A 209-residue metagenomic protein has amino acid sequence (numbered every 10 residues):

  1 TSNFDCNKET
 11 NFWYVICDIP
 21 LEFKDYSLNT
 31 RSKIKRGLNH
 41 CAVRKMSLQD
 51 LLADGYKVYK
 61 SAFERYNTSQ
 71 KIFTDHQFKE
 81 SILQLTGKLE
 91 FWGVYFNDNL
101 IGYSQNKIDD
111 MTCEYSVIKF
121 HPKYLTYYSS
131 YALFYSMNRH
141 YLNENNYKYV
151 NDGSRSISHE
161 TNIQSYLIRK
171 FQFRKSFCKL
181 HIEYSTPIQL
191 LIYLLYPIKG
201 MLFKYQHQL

Functional and structural regions predicted by a protein language model:
T1-N7, I16-T126, Y141: A conserved beta-strand-loop-helix scaffold within acyl/acetyltransferase catalytic domains
S2-K35, Y149, G153-L209: Terminal substrate-recognition subdomain of acyl/acetyltransferases
L52, Y56-K60, Q77, S81 (+3 more regions): Charge-rich, low-complexity amphipathic helices in intrinsically disordered tails/linkers adjacent to domains
K88-L190: Aromatic (often tryptophan-rich) hydrophobic motifs at membrane interfaces
